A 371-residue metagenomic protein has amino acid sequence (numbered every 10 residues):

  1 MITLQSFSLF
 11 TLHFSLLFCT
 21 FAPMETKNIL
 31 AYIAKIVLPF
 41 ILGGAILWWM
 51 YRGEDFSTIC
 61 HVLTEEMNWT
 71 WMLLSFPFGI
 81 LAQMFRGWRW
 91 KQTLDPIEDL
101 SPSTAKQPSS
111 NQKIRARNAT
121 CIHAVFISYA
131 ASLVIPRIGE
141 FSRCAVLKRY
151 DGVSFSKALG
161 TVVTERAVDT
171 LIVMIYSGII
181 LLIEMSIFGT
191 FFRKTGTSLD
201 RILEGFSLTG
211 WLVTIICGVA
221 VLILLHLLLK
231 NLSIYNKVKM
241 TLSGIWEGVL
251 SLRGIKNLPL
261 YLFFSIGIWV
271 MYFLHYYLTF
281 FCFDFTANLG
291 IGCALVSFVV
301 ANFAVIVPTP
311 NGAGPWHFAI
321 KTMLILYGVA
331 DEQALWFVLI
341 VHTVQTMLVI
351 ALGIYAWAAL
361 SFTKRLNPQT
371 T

Functional and structural regions predicted by a protein language model:
I2-S6, F10, S15-A124, I183 (+2 more regions): Predominantly cytoplasmic-facing regulatory/coupling regions of multi-pass membrane proteins
F78, I127-P136, V296-H317: Transmembrane alpha-helix interface/packing and boundary motifs in multi-pass membrane proteins, characterized by
Q92-I97, L133, C144-D151, M323-L326: Helix-loop junctions at the membrane interface of multi-pass solute transporters
N118-A119, E140, V153-T164, A330-I340: Membrane-interface alpha-helices at helix entry/exit sites of multi-pass transporters
C121-R149: Hydrophobic, aromatic-rich membrane-embedded alpha-helical segments
A124-V125, K157-T170, E204-W211: Alpha-helical membrane-spanning segments of integral membrane proteins, especially the hydrophobic core of TM bundles
A130-I135, L159-L182, L339-A351: Membrane-embedded alpha-helical segments of transport systems, primarily multispan ion/solute transporters
L147-S154, G248, F318-Q333: Interfacial segments of multi-pass membrane proteins
